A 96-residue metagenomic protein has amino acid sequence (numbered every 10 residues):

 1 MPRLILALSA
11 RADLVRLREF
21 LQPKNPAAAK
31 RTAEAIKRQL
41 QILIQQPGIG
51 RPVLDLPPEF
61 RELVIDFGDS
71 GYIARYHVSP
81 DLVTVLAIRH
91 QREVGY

Functional and structural regions predicted by a protein language model:
M1-R61: Basic, Lys/Arg-enriched alpha-helical interface segments
P23, F67-Y96: Enriched for short, Lys/Arg-rich terminal
P47-D81: Basic/aromatic recognition patch in beta-strand/loop cores that engages polyanionic ligands
